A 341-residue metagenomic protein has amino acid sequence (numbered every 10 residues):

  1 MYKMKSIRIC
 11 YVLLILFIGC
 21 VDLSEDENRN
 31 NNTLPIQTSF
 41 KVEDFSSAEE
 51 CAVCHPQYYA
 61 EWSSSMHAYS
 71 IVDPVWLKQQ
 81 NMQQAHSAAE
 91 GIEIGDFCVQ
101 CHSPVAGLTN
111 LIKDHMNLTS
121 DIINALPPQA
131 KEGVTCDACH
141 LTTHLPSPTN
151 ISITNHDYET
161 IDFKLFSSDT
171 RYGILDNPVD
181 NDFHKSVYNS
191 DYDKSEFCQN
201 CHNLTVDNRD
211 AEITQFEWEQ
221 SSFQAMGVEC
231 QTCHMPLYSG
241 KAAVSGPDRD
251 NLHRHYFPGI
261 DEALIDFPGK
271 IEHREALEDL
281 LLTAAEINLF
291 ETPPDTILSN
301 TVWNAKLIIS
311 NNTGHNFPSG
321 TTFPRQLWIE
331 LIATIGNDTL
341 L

Functional and structural regions predicted by a protein language model:
K5-L13: Sec-dependent signal peptide recognition, specifically the positively charged N-region followed immediately by
I18-G19: C-terminal motif of bacterial Sec signal peptides marking the signal peptidase cleavage site
L23-V42, Y58-S87, D114-L341: Primarily the internal scaffold of c-type cytochrome electron-transfer domains, especially repeated/multiheme c-type
S47-E49, V187: Second-shell loop/turn segments in exported
A89-G95, L108, N189: Active-site-proximal cap/loop segments of hydrolase catalytic domains
G95, V99-G107, D137-H140: Outer-membrane beta-barrel channel domains
P104-L111, L118-T119: Conserved, well-structured interaction surfaces
